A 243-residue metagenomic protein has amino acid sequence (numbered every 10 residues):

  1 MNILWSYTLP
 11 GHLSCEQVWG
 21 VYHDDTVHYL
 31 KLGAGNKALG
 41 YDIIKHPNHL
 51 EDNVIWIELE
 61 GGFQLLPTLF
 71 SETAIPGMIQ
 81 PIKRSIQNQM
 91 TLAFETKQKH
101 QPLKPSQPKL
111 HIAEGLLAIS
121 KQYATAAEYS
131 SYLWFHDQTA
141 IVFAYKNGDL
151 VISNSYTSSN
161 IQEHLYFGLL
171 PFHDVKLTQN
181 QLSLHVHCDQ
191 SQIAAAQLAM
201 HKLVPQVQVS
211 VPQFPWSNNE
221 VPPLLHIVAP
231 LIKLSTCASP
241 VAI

Functional and structural regions predicted by a protein language model:
M1-I243: Hydrophobic/aromatic-enriched cytosolic interaction surfaces used to assemble or bind macromolecules
